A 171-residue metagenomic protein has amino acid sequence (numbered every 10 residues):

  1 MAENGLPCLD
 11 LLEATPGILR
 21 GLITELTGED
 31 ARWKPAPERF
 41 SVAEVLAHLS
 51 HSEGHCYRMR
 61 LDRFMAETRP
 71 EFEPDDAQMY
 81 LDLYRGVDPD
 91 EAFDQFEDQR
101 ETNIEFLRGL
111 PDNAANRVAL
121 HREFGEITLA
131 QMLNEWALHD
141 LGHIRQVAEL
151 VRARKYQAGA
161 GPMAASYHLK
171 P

Functional and structural regions predicted by a protein language model:
M1-E29, S52-R63: Alpha-helical bundle segments that constitute or directly flank the non-heme di-iron/ferroxidase center
M1-G5, D82-P89, R122-L129: A short, mixed-charge helix-start or loop-turn motif at secondary-structure junctions
E3, P7-D10, K34, A66 (+3 more regions): Solvent-exposed interaction patches of small proteins and small membrane subunits
G5-E13, R39, A43, P89-F93 (+1 more regions): Amphipathic, non-membrane alpha-helical segments in soluble helical-bundle scaffolds
L9, R20-I23, A43-L46, S50 (+5 more regions): Non-transmembrane alpha-helical segments in soluble domains of secreted/periplasmic/extracellular proteins
T15, Q78-R117, Q131-W136, I144-Q146: Acidic/histidine-rich alpha-helical segments that form the ligand environment of transition-metal centers
I18-E25, E29, R60, F106-N113 (+1 more regions): Amphipathic, soluble alpha-helical interaction motifs
R32-D75, V118-P171: Short, contiguous alpha-helical
